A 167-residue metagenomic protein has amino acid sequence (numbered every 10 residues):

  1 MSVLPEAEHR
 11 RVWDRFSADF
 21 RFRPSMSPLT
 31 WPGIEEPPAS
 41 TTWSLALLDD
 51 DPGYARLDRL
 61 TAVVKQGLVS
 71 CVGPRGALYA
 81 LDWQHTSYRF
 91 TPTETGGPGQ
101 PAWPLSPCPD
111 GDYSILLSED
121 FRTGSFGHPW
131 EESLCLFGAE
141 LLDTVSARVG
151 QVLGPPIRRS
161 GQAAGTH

Functional and structural regions predicted by a protein language model:
M1-H167: Structured alpha/beta or helical-core interaction and ligand-binding surfaces enriched in interleaved
